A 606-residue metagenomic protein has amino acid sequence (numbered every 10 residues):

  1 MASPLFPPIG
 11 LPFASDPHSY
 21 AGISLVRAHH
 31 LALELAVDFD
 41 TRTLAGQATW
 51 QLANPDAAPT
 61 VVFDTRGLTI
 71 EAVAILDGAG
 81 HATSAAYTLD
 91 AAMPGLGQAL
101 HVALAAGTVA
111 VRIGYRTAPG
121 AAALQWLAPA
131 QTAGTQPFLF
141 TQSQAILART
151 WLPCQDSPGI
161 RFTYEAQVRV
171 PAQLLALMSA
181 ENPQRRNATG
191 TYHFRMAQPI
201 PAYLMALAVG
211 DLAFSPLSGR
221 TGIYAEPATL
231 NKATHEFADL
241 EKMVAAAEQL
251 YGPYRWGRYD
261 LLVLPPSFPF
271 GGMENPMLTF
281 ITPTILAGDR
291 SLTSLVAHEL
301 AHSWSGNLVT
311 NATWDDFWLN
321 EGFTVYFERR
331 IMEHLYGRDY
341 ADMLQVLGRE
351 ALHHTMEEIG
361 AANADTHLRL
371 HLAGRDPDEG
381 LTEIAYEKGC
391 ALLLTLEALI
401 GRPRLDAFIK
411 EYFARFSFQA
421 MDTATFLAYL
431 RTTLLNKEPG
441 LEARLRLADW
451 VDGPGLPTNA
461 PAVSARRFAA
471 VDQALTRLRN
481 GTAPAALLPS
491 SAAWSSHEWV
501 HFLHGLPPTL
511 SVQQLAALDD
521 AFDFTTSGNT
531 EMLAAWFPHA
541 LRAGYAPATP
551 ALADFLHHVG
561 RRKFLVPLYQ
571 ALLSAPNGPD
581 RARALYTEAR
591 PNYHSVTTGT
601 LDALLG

Functional and structural regions predicted by a protein language model:
M1-R258, E383, I400: Acidic/His-enriched low-complexity segments
D56-A57, I75-T83, A106-T108, G134 (+5 more regions): Short, glycine- and charge-enriched coil/turn segments that flank and shape catalytic ligand pockets
F63, L127-A128, A180-N182, D316-F317 (+8 more regions): Composition- and surface-driven signal marking solvent-exposed, interaction-prone regions in large proteins
L68, P199, I285-L286, L541: Hydrophobic pocket-lining residues within nucleotide cofactor-binding pockets
L68-T69, D342-M343, F555: Charge-dense, low-complexity polyampholytic segments
F194, I223-T476: Hydrophobic alpha-helical and helix-loop surface patches within well-folded domains that function as non-catalytic
T382-G389, F416-D422, T432-G606: Long, ordered, helix-rich scaffold segments
